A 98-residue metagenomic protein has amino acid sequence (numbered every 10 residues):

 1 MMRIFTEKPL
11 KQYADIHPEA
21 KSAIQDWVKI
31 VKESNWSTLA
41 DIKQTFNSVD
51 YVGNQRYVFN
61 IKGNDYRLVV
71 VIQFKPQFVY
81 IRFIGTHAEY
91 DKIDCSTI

Functional and structural regions predicted by a protein language model:
M1-D65, Q73-Y80, H87-I98: Basic, Lys/Arg-enriched alpha-helical interface segments
